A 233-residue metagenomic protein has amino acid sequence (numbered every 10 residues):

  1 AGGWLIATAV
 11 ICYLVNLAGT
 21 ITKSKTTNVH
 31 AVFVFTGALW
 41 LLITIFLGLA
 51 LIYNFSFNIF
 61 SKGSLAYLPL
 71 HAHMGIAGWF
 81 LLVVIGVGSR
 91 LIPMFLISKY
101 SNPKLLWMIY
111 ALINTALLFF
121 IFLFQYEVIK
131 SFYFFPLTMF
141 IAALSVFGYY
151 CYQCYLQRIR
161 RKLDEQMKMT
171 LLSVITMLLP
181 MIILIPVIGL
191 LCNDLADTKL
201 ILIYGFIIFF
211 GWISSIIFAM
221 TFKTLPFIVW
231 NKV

Functional and structural regions predicted by a protein language model:
A1-V233: Hydrophobic alpha-helical transmembrane segments of multi-pass integral membrane proteins
